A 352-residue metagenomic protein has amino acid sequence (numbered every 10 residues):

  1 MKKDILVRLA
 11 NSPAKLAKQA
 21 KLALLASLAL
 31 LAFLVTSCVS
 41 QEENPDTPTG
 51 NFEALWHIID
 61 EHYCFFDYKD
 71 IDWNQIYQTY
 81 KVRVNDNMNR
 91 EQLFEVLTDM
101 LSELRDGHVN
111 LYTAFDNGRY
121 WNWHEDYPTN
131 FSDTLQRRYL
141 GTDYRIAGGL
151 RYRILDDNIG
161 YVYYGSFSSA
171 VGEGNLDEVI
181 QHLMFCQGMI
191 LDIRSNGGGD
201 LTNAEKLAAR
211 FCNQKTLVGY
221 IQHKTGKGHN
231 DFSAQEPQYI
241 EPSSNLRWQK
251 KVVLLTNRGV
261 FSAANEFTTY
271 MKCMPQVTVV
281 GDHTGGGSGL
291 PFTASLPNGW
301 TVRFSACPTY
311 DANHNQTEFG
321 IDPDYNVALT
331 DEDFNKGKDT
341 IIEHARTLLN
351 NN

Functional and structural regions predicted by a protein language model:
M1-P45: Bacterial Sec-dependent N-terminal signal peptides
A32, L183-F185, L246: Alpha-helix termination/capping residues and helix-transition junctions
S37-K224, H229-P237, K251, T293 (+1 more regions): Flexible, low-complexity junctional segments that flank or bridge functional domains
V39-E53, E91, N158-I159, G197-N352: C-terminal "post-core" interaction segments
